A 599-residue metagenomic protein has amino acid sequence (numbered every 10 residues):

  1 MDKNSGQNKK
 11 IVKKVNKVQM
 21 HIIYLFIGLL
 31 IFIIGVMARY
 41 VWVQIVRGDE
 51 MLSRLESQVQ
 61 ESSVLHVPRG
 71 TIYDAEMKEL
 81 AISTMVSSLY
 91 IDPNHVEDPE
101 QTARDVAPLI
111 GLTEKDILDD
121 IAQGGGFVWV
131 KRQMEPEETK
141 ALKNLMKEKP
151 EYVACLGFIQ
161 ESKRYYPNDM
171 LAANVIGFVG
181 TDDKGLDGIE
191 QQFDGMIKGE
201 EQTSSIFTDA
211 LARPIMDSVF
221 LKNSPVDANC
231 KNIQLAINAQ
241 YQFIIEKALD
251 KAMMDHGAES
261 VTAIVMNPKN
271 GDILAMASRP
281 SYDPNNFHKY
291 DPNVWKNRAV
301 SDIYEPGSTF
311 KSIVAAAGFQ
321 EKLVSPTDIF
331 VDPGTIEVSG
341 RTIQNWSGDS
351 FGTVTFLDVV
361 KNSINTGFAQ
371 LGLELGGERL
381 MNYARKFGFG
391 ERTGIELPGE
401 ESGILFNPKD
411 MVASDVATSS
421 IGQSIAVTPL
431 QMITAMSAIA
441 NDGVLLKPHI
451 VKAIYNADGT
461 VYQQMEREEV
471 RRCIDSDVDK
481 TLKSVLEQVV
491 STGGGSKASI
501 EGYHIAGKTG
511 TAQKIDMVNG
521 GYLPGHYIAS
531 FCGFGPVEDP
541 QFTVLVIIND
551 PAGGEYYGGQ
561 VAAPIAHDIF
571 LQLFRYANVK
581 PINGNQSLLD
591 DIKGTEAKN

Functional and structural regions predicted by a protein language model:
M1-F287, E378-G390, A498-E501, M517-G520 (+1 more regions): Periplasmic/cell-envelope proteins involved in peptidoglycan metabolism and beta-lactam response
D2-G6, A81, D209-S224, V261-S308 (+4 more regions): Beta-lactam-recognizing serine transpeptidase/beta-lactamase-like catalytic domain environment
